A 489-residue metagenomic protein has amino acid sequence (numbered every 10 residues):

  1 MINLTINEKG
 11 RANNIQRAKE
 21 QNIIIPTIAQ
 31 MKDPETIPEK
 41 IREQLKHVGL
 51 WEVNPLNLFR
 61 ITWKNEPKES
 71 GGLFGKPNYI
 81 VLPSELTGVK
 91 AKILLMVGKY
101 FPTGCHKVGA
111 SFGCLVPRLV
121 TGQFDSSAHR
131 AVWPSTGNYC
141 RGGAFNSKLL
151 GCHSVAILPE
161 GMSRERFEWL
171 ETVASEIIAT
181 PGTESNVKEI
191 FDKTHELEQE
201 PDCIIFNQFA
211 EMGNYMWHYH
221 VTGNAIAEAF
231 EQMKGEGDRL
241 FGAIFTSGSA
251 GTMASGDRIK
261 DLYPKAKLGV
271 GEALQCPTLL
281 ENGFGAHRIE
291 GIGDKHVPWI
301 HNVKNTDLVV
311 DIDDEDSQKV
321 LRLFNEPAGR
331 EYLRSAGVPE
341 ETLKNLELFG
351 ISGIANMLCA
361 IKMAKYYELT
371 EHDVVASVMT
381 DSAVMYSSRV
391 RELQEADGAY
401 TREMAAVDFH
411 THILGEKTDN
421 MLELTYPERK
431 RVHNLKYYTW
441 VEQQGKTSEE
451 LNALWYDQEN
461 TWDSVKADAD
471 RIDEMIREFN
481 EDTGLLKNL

Functional and structural regions predicted by a protein language model:
M1-L489: PLP-dependent amino-acid enzyme catalytic core
